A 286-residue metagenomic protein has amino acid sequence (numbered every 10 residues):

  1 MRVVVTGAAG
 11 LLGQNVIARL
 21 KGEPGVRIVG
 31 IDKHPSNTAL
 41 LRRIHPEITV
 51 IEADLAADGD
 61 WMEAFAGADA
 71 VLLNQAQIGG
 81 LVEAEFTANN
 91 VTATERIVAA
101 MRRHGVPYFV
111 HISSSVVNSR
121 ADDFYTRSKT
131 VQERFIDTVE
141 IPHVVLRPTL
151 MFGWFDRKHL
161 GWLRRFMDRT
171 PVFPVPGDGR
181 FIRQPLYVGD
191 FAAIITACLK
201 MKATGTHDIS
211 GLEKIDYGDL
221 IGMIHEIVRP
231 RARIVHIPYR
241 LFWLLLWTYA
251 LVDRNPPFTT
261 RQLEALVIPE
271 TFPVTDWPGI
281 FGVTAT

Functional and structural regions predicted by a protein language model:
V3-E23: N-terminal Rossmann NAD(P)H-binding glycine-rich loop of SDR-like oxidoreductase domains
T6, I31, N74-Q75, F109-S115 (+1 more regions): SDR active-site strand-loop-helix element
G25-P35: Conserved glycine-rich Rossmann-like NAD(P)H-binding loop of the short-chain dehydrogenase/reductase
P46-T92, R96, A100, S115-S119: NAD(P)H-binding glycine-rich loop region in Rossmannoid oxidoreductase-like domains and their noncatalytic homologs
N89-T130, V139, V144: Conserved Rossmann-fold NAD(P)-dependent oxidoreductase catalytic core, especially the SDR/UDP-sugar
R134-W154, R164: Conserved beta-loop-beta element that borders a ligand/cofactor-binding pocket
R165-L186, I194-K202, D208-S210: A conserved pocket-lining segment of Rossmann-fold NAD(P)-dependent short-chain dehydrogenase/reductase
C198-F258, F272-T275, G279-T286: Mid/C-terminal beta-alpha module of Rossmann-like enzyme folds, strongest in SDR-family dehydrogenases/epimerases
